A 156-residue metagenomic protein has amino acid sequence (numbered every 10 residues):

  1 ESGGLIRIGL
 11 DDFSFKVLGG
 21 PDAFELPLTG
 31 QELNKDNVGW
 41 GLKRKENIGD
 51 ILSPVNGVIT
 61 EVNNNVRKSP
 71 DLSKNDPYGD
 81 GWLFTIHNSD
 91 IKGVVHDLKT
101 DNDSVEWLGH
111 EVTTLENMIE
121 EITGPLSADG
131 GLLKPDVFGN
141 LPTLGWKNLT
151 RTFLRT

Functional and structural regions predicted by a protein language model:
E1, I51, G57-I59: Conserved hydrophobic positions within beta-strands
E1-G3, V62-K68, G93: Short, conserved beta-turn/loop elements at beta-strand boundaries and strand-helix junctions
E1-K35, N88, T113-T156: Acidic, low-complexity mobile loops and tails
A23-Q31, I48, P54, N75: Short, surface-exposed secondary-structure edge patches
P27-K45, G57, I86: A structural signal for short beta-strand/turn segments enriched in small hydrophobics and glycine
K43-L52, S69-D71: Short, Lys/Arg- and Gly-enriched loop/turn segments at beta-strand edges
V55-S73: Mid-chain, well-packed structural core segment of small domains
K68-E111: Glycine- and charge-enriched low-complexity intrinsically disordered segments
